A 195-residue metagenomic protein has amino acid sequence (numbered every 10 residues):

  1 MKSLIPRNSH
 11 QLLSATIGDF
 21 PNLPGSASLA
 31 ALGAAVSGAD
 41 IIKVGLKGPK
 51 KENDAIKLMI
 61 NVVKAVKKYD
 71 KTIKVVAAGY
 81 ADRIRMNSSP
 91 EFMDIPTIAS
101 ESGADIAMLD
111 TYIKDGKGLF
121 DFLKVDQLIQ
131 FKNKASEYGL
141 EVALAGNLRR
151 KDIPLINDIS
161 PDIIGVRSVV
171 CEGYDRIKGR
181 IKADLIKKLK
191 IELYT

Functional and structural regions predicted by a protein language model:
M1-I5, L12-I17: Extreme N-terminal leader/targeting regions
M1-L4, K50-V63, V166-T195: C-terminal helical cap(s) of enzyme catalytic domains, especially alpha/beta-barrels
N8-H10, G18-L119, N133-Y138, K151: Conserved anion-binding
G33, I98, L155-D158, K188: Well-formed, non-transmembrane alpha-helical positions, independent of function
G33-I42, I129-K134, N157-V169: Short, electropositive alpha-helical surface patch
A104-Q127, C171-I181: Glycine/Thr-rich beta-alpha phosphate-binding loop at enzyme active sites
